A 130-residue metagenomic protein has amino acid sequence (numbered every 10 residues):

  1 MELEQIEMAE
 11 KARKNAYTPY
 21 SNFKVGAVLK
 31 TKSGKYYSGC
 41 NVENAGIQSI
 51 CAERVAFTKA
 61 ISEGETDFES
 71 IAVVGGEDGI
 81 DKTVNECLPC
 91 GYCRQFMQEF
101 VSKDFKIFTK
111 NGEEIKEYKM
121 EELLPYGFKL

Functional and structural regions predicted by a protein language model:
M1-N15, E65-L130: C-terminal binding/interaction regions
T18-P19: Short Gly/Pro-enriched turn/cap motifs at secondary-structure boundaries
N22-T31: Short beta-strand scaffold segments in enzyme catalytic cores
V25, I47, F128-K129: Short capping/connector residues at structural and topological boundaries
K30-K32, N41-V42: Histidine- and/or cysteine-centered catalytic micro-motif in compact active-site loops
C40-V55: Compact, glycine-rich, soluble single-domain proteins
